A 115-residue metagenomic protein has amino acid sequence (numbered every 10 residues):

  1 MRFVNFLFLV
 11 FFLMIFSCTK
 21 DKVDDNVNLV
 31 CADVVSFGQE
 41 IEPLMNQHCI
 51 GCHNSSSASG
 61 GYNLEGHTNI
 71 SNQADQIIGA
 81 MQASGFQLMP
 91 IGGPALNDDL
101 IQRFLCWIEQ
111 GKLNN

Functional and structural regions predicted by a protein language model:
M1-C18: Sec-dependent bacterial lipoprotein signal peptides
C18-N115: Aromatic- and Gly/Pro-enriched helix-to-coil junctions and flexible linker segments
